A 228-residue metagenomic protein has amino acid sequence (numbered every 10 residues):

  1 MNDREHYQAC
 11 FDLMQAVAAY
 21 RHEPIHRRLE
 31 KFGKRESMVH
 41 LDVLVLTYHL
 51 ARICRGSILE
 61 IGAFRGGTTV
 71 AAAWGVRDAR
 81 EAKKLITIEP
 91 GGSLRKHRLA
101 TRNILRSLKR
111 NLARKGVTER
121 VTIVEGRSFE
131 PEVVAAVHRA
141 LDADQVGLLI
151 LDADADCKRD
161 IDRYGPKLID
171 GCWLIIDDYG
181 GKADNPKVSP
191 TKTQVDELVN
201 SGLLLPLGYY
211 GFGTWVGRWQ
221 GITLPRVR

Functional and structural regions predicted by a protein language model:
M1-S37: Rossmann-like AdoMet
H22, H26-G33, V45-R228: S-adenosylmethionine/decaboxylated-SAM
M38-V43: N-terminal pre-P-loop "Q-motif" helix
